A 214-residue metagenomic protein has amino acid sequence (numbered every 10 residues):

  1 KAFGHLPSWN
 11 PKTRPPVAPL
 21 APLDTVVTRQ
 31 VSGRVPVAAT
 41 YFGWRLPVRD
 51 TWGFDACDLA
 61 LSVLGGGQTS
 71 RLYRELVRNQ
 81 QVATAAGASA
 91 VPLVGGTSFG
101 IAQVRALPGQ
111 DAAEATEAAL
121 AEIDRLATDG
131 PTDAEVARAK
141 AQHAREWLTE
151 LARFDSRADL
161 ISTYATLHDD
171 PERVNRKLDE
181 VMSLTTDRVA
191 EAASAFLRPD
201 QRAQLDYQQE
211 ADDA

Functional and structural regions predicted by a protein language model:
F3-P11, L120-P131: A common structural junction motif
H5-T51, S62-E114, E135, A139 (+3 more regions): Non-catalytic beta-strand/loop surface segments
R49-D55, D155: Structural motif
A102-V104, D124-A127, R173-L178: Short beta-alpha connecting loops at secondary-structure transitions that line or flank enzyme active sites
A121, A137-D155: Acidic/histidine-enriched segments that form metal/cofactor-coordinating and catalytic pocket/exosite environments
S162-R173, V181: C-terminal, helix-dominated tail/subdomain
